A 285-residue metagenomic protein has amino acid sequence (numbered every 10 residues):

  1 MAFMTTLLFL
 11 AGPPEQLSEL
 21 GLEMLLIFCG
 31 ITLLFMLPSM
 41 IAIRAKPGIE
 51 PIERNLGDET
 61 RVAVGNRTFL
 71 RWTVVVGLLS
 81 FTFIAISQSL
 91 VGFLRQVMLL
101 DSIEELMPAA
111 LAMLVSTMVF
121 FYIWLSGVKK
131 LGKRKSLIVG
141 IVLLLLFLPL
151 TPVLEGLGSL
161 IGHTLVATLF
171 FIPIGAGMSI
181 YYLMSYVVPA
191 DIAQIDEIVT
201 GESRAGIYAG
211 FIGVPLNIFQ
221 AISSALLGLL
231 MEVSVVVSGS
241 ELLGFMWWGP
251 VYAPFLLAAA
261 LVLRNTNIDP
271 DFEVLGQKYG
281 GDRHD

Functional and structural regions predicted by a protein language model:
M1-A11, Q88, V153, I218-V233: A gly/Pro-rich, aromatic-decorated transmembrane alpha-helix motif that marks the paired, flexible gating helices
M1-V91, R95-I103, K130, V237 (+1 more regions): Intracellular loop-helix junctions on the cytosolic face of multi-pass helical membrane proteins
L114-Y122, A221: Residue-level signature of mid-helix packing/kink "hotspots" within the transmembrane helices of 12-pass Major
V119-K135: Helix-to-loop junctions at the C-terminal end of transmembrane segments in multipass secondary transporters
K133-V139, W248: Juxtamembrane helix-start motifs in multi-pass secondary transporters
V142-I161: C-terminal ends and interior cores of transmembrane alpha-helices in multi-pass membrane transporters/permeases
G162-M184, V188: Hydrophobic core of transmembrane alpha-helices in multi-pass small-molecule transporters, especially MFS/SLC-type
V199-V235: A late C-terminal transmembrane helix in Major Facilitator Superfamily
